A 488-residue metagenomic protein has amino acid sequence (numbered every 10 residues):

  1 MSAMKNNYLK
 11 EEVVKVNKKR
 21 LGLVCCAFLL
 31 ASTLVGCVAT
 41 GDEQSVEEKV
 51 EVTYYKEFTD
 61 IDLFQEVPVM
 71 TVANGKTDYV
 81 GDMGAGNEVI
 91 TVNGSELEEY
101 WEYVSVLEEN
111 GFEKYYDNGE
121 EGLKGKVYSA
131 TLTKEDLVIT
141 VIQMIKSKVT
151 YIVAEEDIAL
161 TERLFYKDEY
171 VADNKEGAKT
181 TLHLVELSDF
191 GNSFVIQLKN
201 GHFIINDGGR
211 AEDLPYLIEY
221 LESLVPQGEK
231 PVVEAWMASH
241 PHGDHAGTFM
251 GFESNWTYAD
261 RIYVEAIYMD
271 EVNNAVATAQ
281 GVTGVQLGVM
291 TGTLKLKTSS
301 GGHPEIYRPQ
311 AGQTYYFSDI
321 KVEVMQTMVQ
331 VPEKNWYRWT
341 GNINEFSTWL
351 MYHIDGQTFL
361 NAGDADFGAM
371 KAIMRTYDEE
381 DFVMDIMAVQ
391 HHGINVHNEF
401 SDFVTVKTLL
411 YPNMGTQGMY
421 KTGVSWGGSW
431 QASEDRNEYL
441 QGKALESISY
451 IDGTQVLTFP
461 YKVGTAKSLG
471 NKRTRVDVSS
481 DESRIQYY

Functional and structural regions predicted by a protein language model:
T33-G36: C-terminal motif of bacterial Sec signal peptides marking the signal peptidase cleavage site
V38-G41: Bacterial signal peptide processing site
E43-T91, A159-L160: Compositionally biased P/S/T/G-rich terminal and signal peptide-adjacent segments that lie outside catalytic cores
G94-Y116: Amphipathic alpha-helical segments
D157-P231, G301-V383, L457-Y488: Core dinuclear metal-dependent hydrolase active-site scaffold
G201-I204, A211-M269, T376-I394, T405-L409: Active-site metal-binding motif and surrounding structural segment of the metallo-beta-lactamase
G243-Y258, A275-Q286, E399-D402, T422-V424: Metal-dependent catalytic neighborhoods of phosphoester/phosphodiester hydrolases
R261, A266, V272-Q330, G341-N344 (+2 more regions): Binuclear metal-ion centers of metallo-dependent hydrolases, dominated by the metallo-beta-lactamase
